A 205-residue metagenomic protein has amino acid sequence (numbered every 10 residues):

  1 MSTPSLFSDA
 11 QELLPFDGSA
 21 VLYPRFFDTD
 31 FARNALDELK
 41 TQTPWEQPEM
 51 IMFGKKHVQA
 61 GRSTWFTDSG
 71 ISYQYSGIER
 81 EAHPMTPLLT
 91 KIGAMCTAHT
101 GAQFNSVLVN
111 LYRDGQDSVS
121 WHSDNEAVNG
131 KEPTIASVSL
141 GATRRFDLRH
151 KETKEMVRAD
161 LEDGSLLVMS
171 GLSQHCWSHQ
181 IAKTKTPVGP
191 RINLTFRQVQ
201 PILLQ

Functional and structural regions predicted by a protein language model:
M1-Q205: Non-heme Fe(II) oxygenase metal-center motifs and adjacent flexible, charged/small-residue loops
